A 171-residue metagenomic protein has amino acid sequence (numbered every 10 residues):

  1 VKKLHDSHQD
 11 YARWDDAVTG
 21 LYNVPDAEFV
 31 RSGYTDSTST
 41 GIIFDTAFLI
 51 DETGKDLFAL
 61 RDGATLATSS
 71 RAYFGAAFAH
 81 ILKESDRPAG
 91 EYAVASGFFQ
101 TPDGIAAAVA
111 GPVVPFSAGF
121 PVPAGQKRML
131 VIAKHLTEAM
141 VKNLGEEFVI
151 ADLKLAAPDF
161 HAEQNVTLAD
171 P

Functional and structural regions predicted by a protein language model:
V1-N23: Juxtamembrane extracytoplasmic/periplasmic/luminal helical "stalk" adjacent to the first N-terminal
L21-F44, A59-Q100, A133-P171: Extracytoplasmic/periplasmic sensor domains and loops in membrane signaling proteins
I50-K55: Short acidic/glycine-rich beta-turn/loop cap or linker motifs at sensory/regulatory domain boundaries that couple input
D56-L57, G63, A107-V109: Soluble extramembrane regions of membrane proteins in the secretory/endomembrane system
A64-T65, V114-F116: Short, surface-exposed beta-strand-loop junctions and turns on beta-sheet-rich folds
P102-I105: Short acidic/polar mixed-charge low-complexity motifs
A107-V114, F120-L136, L168-P171: Short, hydrophobic beta-strand elements of compact beta-sandwich sensory domains
